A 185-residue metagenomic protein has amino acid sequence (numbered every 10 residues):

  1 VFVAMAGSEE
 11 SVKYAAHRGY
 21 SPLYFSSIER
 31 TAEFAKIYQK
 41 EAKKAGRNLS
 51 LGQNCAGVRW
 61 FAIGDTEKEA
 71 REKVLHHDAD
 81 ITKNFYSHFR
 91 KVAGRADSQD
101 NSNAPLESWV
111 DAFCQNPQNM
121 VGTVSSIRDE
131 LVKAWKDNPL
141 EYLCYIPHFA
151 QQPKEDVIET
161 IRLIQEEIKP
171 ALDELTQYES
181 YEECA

Functional and structural regions predicted by a protein language model:
V1, A15, Y38, A70 (+3 more regions): Conserved, mostly hydrophobic/aromatic
V1-A4, P22-Y24, Q53-R59, L143-Y145: Hydrophobic faces of well-ordered beta-strands that scaffold small-molecule active sites in alpha/beta enzyme cores
M5-K13, S126-K133: Short, acidic/polar
G7, I28, F61-A62, F149-Q151: Active-site-proximal loop/turn and secondary-structure-junction residues that shape catalytic pockets, frequently
G7-E29: A conserved active-site cap/scaffold subdomain adjacent to cofactor or substrate pockets
S26, I146-V157: Glycine-rich, proline-tolerant flexible connector loops at the mouths of alpha/beta enzymes
T31-L140, D173-C184: An alpha-helical appendage that flanks or caps ligand/catalytic pockets
T66-E67, P153-L163: Short glycine/threonine-rich loop-to-helix capping motif typified by GTGT followed within a few residues by an Asp-Pro
